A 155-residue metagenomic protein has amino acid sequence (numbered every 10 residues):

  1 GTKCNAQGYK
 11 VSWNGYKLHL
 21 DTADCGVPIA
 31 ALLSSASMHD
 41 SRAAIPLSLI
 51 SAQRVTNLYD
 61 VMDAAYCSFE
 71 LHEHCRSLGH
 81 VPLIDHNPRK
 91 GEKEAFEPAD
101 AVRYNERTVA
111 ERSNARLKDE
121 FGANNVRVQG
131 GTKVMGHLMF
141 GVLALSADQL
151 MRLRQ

Functional and structural regions predicted by a protein language model:
G1-S77: Polybasic low-complexity intrinsically disordered regions
A43, V109, S113, M139 (+1 more regions): Catalytic-loop motifs flanking and including active-site residues across diverse enzymes
Y59, A64-T132: Helix-centered, glycine/charged polyanion-binding patches within enzymatic domains that contact phosphate-containing
Q129-Q155: Charge-patterned, long linear interaction tracts outside catalytic cores
